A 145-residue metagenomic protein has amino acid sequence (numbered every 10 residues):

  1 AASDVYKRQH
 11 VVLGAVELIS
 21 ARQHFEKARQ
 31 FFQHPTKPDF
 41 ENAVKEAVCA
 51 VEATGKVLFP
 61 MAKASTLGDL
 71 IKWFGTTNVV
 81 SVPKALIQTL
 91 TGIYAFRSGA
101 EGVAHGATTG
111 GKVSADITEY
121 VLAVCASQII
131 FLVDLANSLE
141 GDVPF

Functional and structural regions predicted by a protein language model:
A1-Y6: Short, small-residue-biased leader/transition segments that mark boundaries at the very start of proteins
K7-V16, G55-L58: A ubiquitous short alpha-helical element
V12-A15, I19, H34-E41, K84 (+1 more regions): Short, solvent-exposed segments of well-ordered alpha helices
R22-R29, F40-M61, L122, A126: Short, hydrophobic, well-ordered secondary-structure elements
Q23-H34, F96-A100: Solvent-exposed, amphipathic alpha-helical segments
F32, T36, V51-A62, N78 (+3 more regions): Alpha-helix capping/termination and helix-coil
P38-E46, K56-K72, L139-P144: Short acidic alpha-helical/loop segments enriched in Asp/Glu that coordinate divalent cations
L67-F145: Long, charged low-complexity segments
